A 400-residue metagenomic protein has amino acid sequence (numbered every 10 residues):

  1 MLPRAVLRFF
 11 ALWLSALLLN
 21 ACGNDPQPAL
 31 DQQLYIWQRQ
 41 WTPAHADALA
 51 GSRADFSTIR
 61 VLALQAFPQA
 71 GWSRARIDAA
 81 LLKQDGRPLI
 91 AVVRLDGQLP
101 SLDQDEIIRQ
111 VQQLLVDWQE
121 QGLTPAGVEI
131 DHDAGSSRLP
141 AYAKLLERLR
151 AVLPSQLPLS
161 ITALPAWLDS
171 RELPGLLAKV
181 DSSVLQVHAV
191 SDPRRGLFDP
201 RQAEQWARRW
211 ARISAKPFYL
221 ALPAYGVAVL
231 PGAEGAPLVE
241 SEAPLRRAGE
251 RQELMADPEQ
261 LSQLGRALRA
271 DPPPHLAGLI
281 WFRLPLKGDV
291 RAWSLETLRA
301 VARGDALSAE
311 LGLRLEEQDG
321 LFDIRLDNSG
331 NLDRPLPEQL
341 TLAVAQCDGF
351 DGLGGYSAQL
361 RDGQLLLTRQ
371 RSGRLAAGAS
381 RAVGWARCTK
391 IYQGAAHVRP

Functional and structural regions predicted by a protein language model:
N20-A21: C-terminal motif of bacterial Sec signal peptides marking the signal peptidase cleavage site
A29, L34, L64-L185: Chitinase-like catalytic core of GlcNAc-active glycosidases
Q40-S52, Q104-Q119, W167-P174, P258-R269: Short, acidic/polar
T42-Q69, W118-P125, P274: Catalytic domains of carbohydrate-active enzymes, especially glycoside hydrolases
I59, I130, S183, L220 (+1 more regions): Conserved, mostly hydrophobic/aromatic
E147-E250: Substrate-binding surface in catalytic domains of secreted glycosidases
A233-A309: Substrate-binding cleft of secreted/luminal carbohydrate-active enzymes
D323-L336: Asparagine-centered strand-capping/turn motif at beta-strand->loop junctions
